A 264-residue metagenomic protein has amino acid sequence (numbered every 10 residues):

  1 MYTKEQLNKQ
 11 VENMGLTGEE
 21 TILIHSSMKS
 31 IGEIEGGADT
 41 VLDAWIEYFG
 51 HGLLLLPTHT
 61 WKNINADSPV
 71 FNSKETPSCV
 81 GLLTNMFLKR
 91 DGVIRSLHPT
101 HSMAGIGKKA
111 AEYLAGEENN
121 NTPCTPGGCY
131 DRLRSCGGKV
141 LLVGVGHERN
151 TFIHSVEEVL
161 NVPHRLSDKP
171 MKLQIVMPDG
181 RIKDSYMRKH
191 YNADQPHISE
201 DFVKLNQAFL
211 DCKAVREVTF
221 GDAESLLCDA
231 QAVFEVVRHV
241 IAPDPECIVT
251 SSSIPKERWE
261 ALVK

Functional and structural regions predicted by a protein language model:
Y2-K9: N-terminal basic/disordered segments at the start of proteins
K4, A38-L42, V80: Amphipathic alpha-helical segments in well-structured domains
V11-T21, L133-C136: Glycine-rich phosphate/diphosphate-binding loops that line cofactor/substrate pockets in enzymes
T17-D67: N-terminal active-site beta-alpha-beta segment that forms phosphate/nucleotide-binding and substrate-recognition loops
D39-V41, V156-N161: Short, solvent-exposed amphipathic alpha-helical segments in soluble enzyme and RNA/protein-processing domains
H51, H164-A193: Short, flexible loop segments at boundaries between secondary-structure elements
N65-S155: Internal, conserved structured core segments that host functional sites
R188-K264: Acidic/aromatic/glycine-rich contiguous surface patches that form carbohydrate-binding/processing clefts and analogous
